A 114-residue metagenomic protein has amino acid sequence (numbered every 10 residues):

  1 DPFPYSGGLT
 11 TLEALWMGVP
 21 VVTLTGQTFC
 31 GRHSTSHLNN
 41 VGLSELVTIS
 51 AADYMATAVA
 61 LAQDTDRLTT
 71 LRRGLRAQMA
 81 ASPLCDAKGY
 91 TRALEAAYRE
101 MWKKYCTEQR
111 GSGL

Functional and structural regions predicted by a protein language model:
D1, L46-I49, L68-T70, R110: Acidic/polar loop patches that form or flank catalytic/metal-binding clefts of enzymes that bind anionic ligands
D1-R32: A donor-sugar binding/catalytic signature common to diverse glycosyltransferases and related nucleotide-sugar
F3, L43-S44, M79: Generic anion/oxyanion-binding catalytic loop in active/binding sites
P4-S6, N39, I49, C85-D86: Generic, ordered loop/turn and secondary-structure boundary motif
T28-R67: Change "using UDP/GDP/dTDP sugars" to "using nucleotide sugars
A56-L114: C-terminal amphipathic helix plus adjacent low-complexity, charged tail appended to glycosyltransferase catalytic
